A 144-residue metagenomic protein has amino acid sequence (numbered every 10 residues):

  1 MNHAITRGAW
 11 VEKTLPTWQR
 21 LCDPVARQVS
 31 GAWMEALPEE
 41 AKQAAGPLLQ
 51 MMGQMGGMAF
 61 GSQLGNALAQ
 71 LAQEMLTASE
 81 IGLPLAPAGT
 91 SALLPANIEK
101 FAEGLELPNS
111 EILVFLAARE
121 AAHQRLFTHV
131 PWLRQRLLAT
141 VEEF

Functional and structural regions predicted by a protein language model:
M1-A96: Auxiliary, metal-adjacent structural segments of Zn-dependent hydrolase domains
M34-Q43, G104, A117-A122: Hydrophobic transmembrane alpha-helix bundles
L93, P108-V114, W132-R136, V141: Cation-handling catalytic/transport regions enriched in His/Asp/Glu
I98-A118: Short pre-active-site segment immediately N-terminal to the catalytic Zn-binding motif
E120-L137: Catalytic Zn2+-binding segment of zinc metalloproteases
